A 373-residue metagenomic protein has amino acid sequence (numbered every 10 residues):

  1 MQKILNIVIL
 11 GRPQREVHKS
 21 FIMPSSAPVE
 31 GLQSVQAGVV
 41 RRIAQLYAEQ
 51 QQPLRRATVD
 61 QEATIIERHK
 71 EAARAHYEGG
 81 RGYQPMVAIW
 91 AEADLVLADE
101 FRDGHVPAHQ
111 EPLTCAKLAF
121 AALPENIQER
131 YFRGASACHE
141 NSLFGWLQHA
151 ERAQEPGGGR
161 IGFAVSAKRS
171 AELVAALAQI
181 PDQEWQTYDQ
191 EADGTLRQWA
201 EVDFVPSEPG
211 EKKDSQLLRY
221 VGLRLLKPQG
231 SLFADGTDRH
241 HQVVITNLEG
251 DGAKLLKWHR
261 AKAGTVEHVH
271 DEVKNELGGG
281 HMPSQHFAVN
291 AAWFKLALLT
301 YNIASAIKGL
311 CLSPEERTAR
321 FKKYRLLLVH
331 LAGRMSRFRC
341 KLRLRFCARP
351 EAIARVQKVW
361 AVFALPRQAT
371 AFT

Functional and structural regions predicted by a protein language model:
M1-I22, R55-I65, D94, R130-H139 (+5 more regions): Short, conserved catalytic/metal-binding motifs centered on acidic residues
I4-V87: Active-site-proximal, Lys/Arg-enriched surface segment that forms a nucleic-acid-binding/basic interface patch
H69-R74, L97-F101, N141-H149, V174-I180: Short acidic, glycine/serine/threonine-rich loops at helix termini
H76-I127, Q242: Electropositive, glycine- and tryptophan-enriched low-complexity nucleic-acid-binding patches
A108-E172: Domain-level cores of phosphate- or acyl-group-handling catalytic modules
G159-N275, V359-T373: An anionic, glycine-rich sequence signature occurring as long contiguous blocks
L255-I307: Short amphipathic alpha-helical "interface-anchor" segments enriched in bulky aromatics
I303-T373: A short, flexible helix-boundary coil/loop motif
